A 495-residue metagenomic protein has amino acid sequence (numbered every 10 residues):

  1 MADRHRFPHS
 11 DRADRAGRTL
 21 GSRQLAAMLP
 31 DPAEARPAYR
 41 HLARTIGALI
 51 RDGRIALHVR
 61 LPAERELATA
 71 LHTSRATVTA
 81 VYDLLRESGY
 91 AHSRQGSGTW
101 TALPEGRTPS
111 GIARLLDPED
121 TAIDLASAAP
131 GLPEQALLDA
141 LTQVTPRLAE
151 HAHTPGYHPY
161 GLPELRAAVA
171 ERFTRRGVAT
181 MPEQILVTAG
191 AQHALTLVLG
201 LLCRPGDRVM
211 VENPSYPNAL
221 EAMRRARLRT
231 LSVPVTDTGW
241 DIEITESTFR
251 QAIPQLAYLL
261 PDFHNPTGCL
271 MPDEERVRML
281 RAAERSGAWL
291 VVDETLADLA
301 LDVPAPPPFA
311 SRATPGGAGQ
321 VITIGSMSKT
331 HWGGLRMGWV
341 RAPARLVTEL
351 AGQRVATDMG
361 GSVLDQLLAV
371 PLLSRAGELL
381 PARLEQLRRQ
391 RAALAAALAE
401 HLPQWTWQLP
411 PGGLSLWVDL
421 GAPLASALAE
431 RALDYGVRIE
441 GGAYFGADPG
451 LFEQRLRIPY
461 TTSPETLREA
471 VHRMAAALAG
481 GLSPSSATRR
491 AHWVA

Functional and structural regions predicted by a protein language model:
M1-P146, A351, V355-G361, P371 (+8 more regions): N-terminal basic, amphipathic alpha-helical segments
G96, R312-E349, G361-L364: Active-site PLP attachment segment
A152-S286, D298-G316, L482-A495: Conserved core of the PLP fold type I
H153, L350-T357, L373-A395: Structural signature of PLP-dependent enzymes
V211, S232, V292, I439-G441: Hydrophobic residues in well-ordered beta-strands that form the structural core
R341, W417-G421, P459-T461: Short hydrophobic/aromatic beta-strand micro-patches that form the beta-sheet surface supporting nucleotide- or nucleic
L387-A395, W405-D419: Conserved glycine-rich beta-strand-loop-beta hairpin in the small C-terminal domain of fold type I
